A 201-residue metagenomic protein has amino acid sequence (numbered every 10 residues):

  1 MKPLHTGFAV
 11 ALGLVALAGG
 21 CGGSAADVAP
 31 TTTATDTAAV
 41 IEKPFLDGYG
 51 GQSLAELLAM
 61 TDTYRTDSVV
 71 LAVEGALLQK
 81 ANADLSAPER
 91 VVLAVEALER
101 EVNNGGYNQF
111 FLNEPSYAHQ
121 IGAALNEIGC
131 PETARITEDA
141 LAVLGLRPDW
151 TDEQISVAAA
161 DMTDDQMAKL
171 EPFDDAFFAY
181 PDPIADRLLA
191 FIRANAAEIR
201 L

Functional and structural regions predicted by a protein language model:
M1-F8: Bacterial N-terminal signal peptides that target proteins for export
A9-A18: Bacterial N-terminal signal peptides
C21-S24: Bacterial signal peptide processing site
T32-N104, N108-A118, A124-L201: Extended, alpha-helix-rich binding/interface surfaces that flank or overlap catalytic cores and mediate recognition
